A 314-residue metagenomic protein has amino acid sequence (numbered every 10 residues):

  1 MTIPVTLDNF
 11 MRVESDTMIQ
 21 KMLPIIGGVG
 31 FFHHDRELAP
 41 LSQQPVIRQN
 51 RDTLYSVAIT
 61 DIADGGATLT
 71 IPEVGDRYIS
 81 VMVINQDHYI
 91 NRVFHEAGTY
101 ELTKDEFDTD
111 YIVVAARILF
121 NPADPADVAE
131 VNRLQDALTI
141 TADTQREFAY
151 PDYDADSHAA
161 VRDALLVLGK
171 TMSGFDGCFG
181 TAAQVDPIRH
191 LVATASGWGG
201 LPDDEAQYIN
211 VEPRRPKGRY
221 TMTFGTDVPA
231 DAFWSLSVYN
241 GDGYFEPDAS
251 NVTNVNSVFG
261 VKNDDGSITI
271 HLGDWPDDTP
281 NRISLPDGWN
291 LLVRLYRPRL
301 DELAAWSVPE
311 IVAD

Functional and structural regions predicted by a protein language model:
M1-D314: A compositional/structural signature for long, glycine/proline-rich flexible linkers and loops on extracytoplasmic
